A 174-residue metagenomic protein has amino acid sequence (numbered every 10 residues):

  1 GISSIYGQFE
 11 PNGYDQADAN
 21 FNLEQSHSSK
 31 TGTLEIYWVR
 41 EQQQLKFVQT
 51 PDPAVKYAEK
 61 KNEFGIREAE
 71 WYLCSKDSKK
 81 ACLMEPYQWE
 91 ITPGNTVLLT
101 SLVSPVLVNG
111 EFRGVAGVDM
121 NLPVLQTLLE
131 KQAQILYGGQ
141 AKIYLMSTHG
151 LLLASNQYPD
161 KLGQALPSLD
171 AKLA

Functional and structural regions predicted by a protein language model:
G1, Q8, N20, E24-S28 (+4 more regions): Structured segments of extracytoplasmic/periplasmic soluble domains in secreted or envelope-associated proteins
G1, V115, D119-L173: Solvent-exposed, extracytoplasmic
Y6-Q8, L102-S104, Y144: Conserved hydrophobic/aromatic positions in well-ordered beta-strands
Q8-K56, S147-L152, Y158: GAF sensory/regulatory domain recognition with acknowledged cross-activation on helical regulatory dimers
Q44-D119, T127: Extracytoplasmic/periplasmic ligand-binding sensor regions of membrane-associated signaling proteins
